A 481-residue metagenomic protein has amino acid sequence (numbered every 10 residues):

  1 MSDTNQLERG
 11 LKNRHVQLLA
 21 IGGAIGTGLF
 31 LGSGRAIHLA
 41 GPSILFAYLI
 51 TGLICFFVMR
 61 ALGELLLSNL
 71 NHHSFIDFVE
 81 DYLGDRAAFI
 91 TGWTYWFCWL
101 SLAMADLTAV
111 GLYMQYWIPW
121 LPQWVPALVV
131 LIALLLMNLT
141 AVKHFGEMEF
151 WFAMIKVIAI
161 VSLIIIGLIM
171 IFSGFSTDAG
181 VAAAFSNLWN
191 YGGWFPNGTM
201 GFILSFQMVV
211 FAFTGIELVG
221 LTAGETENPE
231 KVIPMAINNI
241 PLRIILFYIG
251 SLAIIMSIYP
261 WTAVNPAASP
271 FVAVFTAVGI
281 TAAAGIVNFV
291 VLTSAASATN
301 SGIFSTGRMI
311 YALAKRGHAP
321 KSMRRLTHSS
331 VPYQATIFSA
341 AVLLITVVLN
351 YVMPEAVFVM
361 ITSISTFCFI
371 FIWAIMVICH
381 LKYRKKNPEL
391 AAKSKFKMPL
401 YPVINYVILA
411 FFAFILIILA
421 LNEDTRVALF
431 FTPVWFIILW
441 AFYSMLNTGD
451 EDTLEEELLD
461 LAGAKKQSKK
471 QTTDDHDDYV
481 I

Functional and structural regions predicted by a protein language model:
M1-G34, H38-S43, F56-R60, N71-H72 (+3 more regions): Membrane-interface "cap" regions at the ends of multi-pass membrane proteins
M1-T4, I76-Y82, R86, D106-A127 (+5 more regions): Helix-loop-helix connectors at the membrane interface of multi-pass transporters/channels
S2-L7, I44-L45, I118-P122, M154-G285 (+1 more regions): Helix-loop-helix junctions that connect adjacent transmembrane segments in multi-pass membrane transporters
L7-E8, L31-P126, L242-I245, I249-G250 (+1 more regions): Extracellular loop-to-transmembrane helix junctions
N71, T94-A109, F213-T226, T281-K321 (+3 more regions): Membrane-helix boundary/coupling elements in multi-pass transport proteins
D77-E80, G84, Y116, L188 (+4 more regions): TM-loop-TM module centered on a large, flexible mid-protein loop between adjacent transmembrane helices in multi-pass
G111, V125-A183, F213-T214, I237-P241 (+4 more regions): Membrane-interface loop-to-helix entry segments
S322-V331, W373-D424: C-terminal membrane-solvent junction of multi-pass transporters and transport-like membrane proteins
